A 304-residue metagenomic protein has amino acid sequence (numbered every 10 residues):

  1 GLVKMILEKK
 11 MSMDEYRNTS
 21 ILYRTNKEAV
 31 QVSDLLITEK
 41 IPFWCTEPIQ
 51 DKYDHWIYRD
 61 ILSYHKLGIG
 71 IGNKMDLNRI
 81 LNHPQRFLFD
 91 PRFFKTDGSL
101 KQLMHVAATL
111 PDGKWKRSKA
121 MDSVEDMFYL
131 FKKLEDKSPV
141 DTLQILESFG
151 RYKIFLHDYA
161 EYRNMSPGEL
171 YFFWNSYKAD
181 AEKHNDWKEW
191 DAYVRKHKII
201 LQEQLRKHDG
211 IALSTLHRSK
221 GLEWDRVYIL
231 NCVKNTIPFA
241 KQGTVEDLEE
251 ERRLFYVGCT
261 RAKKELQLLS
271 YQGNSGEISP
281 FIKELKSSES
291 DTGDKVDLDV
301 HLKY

Functional and structural regions predicted by a protein language model:
G1-I71, I211, L222-W224, L230: Conserved motor-region signature of P-loop NTPase helicases/translocases
A29, H55-Y58, K74, D90 (+2 more regions): Amphipathic alpha-helical transducer elements in NTP-driven molecular machines
H55-W56, I71-G72, K137, N164-G168 (+1 more regions): Structural motif
R59-L81, L213, G243-E246, T260-R261: Conserved RecA-like P-loop NTPase helicase motor core
M75-A107, G113-K116: Helix-hairpin-helix
D90-R92, L103-V106, L222-D225, I237-A240: Extended hydrophobic-aromatic, low-complexity segments
P111-R218, F239, E265-Q267, I282 (+2 more regions): Accessory C-terminal helicase-associated subdomains
R226, V233-Y304: Accessory/regulatory regions of helicases
